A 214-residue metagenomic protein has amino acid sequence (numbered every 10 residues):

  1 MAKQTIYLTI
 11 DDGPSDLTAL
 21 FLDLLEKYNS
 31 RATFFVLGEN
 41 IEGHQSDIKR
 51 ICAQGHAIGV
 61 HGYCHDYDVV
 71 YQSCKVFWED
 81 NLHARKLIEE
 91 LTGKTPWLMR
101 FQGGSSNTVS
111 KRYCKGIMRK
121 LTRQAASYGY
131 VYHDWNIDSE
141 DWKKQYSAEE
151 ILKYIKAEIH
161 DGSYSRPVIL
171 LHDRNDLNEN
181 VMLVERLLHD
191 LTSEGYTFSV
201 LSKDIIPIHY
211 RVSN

Functional and structural regions predicted by a protein language model:
M1-A2, V212-N214: N-terminal secretory targeting signals
M1-V76, D80-T95, H189-D190, I206: Active-site beta->alpha N-cap acidic-glycine motif
A32, I58, V131-Y132, F198: Hydrophobic beta-strand scaffold residues
H65-T192, Y196, K203, Y210-V212: Catalytic domains of cell-wall/extracellular-matrix polysaccharide-remodeling enzymes, centered on de-N-acetylation
